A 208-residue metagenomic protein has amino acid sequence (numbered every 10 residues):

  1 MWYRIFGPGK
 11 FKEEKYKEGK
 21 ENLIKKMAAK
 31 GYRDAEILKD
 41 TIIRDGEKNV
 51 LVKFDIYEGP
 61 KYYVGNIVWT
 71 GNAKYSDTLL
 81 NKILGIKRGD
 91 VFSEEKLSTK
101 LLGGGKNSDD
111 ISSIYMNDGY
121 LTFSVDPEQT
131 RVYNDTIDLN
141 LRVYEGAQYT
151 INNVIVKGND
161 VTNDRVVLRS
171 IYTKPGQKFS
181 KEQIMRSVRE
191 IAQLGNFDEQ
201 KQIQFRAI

Functional and structural regions predicted by a protein language model:
M1-I208: Periplasmic polypeptide-binding modules associated with outer-membrane biogenesis and secretion
